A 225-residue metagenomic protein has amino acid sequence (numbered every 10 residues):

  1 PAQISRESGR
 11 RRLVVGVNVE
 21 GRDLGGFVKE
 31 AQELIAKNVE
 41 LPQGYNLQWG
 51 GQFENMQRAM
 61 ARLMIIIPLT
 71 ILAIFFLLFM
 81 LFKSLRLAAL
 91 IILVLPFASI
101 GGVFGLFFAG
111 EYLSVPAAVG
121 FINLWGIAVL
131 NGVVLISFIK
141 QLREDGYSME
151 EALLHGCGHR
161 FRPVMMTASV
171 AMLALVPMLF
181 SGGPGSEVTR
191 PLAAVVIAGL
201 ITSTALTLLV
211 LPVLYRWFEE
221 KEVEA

Functional and structural regions predicted by a protein language model:
P1-T70, F79, E150-A152: Extracytoplasmic/periplasmic membrane-proximal domains and adjacent transmembrane bundles of envelope biogenesis
E20, A36-E40, P68, L77 (+6 more regions): Non-catalytic alpha-helical coupling and interface elements of nucleotide-dependent molecular machines and regulators
M64, G182-R190: Helix-termination/interfacial motifs at the ends of transmembrane alpha-helices
I65-P68, V115-F121, P191-A194: Alpha-helical transmembrane segments of integral membrane proteins
A73-H159, M165-P184, A198, T202 (+1 more regions): Hydrophobic transmembrane alpha-helices and their membrane-interface caps in long multi-pass transport proteins
P96, V188-A193: Structured binding elements
L154, P184-E187, V213-A225: Interfacial helix-loop-helix hairpins and adjacent transmembrane helices of multi-pass alpha-helical membrane proteins
